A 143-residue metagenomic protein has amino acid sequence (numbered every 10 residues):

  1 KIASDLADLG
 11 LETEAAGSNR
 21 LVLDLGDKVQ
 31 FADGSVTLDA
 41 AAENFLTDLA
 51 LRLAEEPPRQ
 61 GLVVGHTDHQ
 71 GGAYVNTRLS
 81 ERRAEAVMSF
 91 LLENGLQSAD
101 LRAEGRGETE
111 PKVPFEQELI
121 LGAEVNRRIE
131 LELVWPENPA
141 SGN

Functional and structural regions predicted by a protein language model:
A3-A16, Q30-G65, S89-E93, E124 (+1 more regions): Periplasmic peptidoglycan-binding/anchoring modules of Gram-negative envelope and division proteins
A16-L25: Flexible hinge/switch segments at interdomain interfaces of large molecular machines
L23-D24, Q60-L62, R102, E130: Structural recognition of the beta-strand scaffold that forms the well-ordered cores of secreted hydrolase catalytic
V29-Q30, G71: Surface-exposed aromatic
V36, H66-N143: Periplasmic OmpA-like peptidoglycan-binding domain that tethers envelope proteins to the cell wall
